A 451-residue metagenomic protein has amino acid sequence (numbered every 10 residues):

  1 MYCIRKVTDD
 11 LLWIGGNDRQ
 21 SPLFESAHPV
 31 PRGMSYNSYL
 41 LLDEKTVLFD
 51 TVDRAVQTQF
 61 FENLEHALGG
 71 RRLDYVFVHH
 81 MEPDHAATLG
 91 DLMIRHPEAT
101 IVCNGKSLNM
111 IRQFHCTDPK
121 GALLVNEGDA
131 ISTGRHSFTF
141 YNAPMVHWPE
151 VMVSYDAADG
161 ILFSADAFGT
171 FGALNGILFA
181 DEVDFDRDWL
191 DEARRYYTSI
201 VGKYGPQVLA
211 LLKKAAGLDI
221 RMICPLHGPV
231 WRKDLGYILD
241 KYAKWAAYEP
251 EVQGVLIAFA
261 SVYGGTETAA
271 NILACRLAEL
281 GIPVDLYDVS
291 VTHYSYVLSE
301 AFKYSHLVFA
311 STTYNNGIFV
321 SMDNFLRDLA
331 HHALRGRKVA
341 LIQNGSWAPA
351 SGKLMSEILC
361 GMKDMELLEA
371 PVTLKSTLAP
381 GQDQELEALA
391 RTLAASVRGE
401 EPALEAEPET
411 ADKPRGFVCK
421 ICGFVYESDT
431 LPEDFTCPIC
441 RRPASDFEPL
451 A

Functional and structural regions predicted by a protein language model:
I4-E65, V153-D156, G160-S164, V255 (+1 more regions): Conserved beta-strand hairpin/beta-sheet module of binuclear metal-dependent hydrolase folds, prominently
R5-D9, C103-V151, Y204-L212: Metallo-beta-lactamase
E44, A55-V102: Active-site metal-binding motif and surrounding structural segment of the metallo-beta-lactamase
L174, F185-I223, G228-V230, I272-Y287 (+2 more regions): FMN-binding flavodoxin-like domain, especially the glycine-rich phosphate-binding loop
G264, F417, F435: Cys/His-enriched microdomains
C419-C422, C437-C440: Short cysteine-rich clusters marking metal-coordination/redox-active sites
V425-D429, D446-P449: Short, non-ligating residues that shape and space the ligands of small metal-coordination modules and catalytic
S428-T436: Short linker/helix segments within small regulatory modules
